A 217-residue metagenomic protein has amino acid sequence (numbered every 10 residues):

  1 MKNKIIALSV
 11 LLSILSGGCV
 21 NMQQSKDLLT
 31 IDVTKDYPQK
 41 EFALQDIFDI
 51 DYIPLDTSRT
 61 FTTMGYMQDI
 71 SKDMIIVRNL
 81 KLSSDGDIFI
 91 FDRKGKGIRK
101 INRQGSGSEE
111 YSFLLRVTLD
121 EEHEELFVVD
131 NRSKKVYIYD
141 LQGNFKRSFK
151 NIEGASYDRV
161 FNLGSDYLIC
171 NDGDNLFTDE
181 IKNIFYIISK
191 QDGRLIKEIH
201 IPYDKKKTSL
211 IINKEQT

Functional and structural regions predicted by a protein language model:
M1-I5: Positively charged n-region of N-terminal signal peptides that target proteins for export
I6-L8, S108: Short amphipathic alpha-helical "recognition" segments used for binding
S9-G17: Bacterial N-terminal signal peptides
G18-T217: Eukaryotic scaffold repeat domains enriched in small/polar residues
